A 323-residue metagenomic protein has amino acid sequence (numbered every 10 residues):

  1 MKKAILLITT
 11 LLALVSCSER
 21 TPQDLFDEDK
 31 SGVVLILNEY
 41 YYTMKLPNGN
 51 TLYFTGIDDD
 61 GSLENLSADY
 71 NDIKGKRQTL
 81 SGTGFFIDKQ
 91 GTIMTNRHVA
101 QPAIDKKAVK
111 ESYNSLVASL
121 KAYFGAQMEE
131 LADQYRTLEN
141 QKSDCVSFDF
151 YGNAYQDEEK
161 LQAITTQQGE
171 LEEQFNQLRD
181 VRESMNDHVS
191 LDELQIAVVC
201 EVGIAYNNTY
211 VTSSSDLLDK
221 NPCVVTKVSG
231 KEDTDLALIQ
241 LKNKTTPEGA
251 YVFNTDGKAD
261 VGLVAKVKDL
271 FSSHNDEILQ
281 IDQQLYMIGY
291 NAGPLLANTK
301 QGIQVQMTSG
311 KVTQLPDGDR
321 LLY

Functional and structural regions predicted by a protein language model:
M1-A4, G84: Positively charged n-region of N-terminal signal peptides that target proteins for export
L6-C17: Hydrophobic h-region of N-terminal signal peptides that target proteins for export in Gram-negative bacteria
C17-N96, M185, L191-Y210, V224-T226 (+1 more regions): N-terminal activation segment of mature serine protease catalytic domains
E19-P22, D69, I73, T79 (+3 more regions): Flexible, gly/ser-rich surface segments that form the specificity/activation loops bordering the active-site cleft
N38, L241-N243, G289, Q314: Flexible glycine-/small-residue-rich
Y41-K76, N96-Q162, T246-D256: Internal, charge-rich low-complexity segments
G91-I104, Y210-I281, G293-L295: Conserved active-site neighborhood of the chymotrypsin/trypsin-like protease fold
Y113-T246: Conserved catalytic-core segment of clan PA serine endopeptidases
